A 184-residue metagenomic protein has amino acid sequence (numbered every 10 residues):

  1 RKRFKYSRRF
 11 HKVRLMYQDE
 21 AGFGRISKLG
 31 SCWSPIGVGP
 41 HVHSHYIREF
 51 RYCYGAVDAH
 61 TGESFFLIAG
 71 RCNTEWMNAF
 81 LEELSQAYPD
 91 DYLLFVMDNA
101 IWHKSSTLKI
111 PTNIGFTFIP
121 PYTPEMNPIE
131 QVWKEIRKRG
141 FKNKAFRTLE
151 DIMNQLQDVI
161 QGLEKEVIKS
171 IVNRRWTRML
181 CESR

Functional and structural regions predicted by a protein language model:
R1-E82, T177-R184: Extended, low-complexity cationic-aromatic segments
H11-L15, E130-R184: C-terminal anion-handling pockets and recognition modules
H11-V13, D91-L93, I114: Short coil/turn segments at beta-strand junctions that form active-site/ligand-binding loops
M16-Q18, L93-M97, T117-P120: Short beta-strand segments
D19, G55-A56, G62, L81 (+4 more regions): Mobile genetic element proteins and their domesticated derivatives, centered on retroelements and DNA transposons
G39-I47, T112-Q131, A145: RNase H-like polynucleotidyl transferase catalytic core
D91-H103, N127: Acidic/histidine-rich, metal-coordinating catalytic segments
S105-N113: Short, aromatic/basic amphipathic alpha-helical patches
